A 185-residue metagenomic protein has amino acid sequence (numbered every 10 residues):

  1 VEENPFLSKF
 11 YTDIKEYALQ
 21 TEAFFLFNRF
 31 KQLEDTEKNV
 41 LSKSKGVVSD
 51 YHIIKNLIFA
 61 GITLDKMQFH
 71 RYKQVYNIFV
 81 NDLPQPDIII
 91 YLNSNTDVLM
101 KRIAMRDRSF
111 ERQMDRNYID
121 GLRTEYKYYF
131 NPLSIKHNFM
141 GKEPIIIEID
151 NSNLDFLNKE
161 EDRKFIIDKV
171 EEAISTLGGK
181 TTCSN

Functional and structural regions predicted by a protein language model:
V1-F27: Conserved substrate/cofactor phosphate-moiety recognition/catalytic segment in nucleotide-dependent phosphotransferases
E2-P5, I53-K55, S94-L99, N153-F156: Conserved nucleotide-binding/hydrolysis micro-motifs of P-loop NTPases
F6-F10, A60, K101-M105, E160-D162: Short aromatic-enriched loop/helix-cap "lid" or pocket-rim segments at secondary-structure transitions that line
Y17-P84: Glycine-rich phosphate-binding loop used to anchor ATP phosphates in small-molecule kinases, encompassing both
S44, D87, P144: Conserved catalytic motifs of the protein kinase core domain
V48, I89-Y91, I146-I149: Conserved beta-strand scaffold positions in the cores of enzyme catalytic domains, especially in NTP/NDP-utilizing
N56-K127: A glycine- and Lys/Arg-enriched "phosphate-lid" helix/loop adjacent to the NTP-binding pocket of small-molecule kinases
A104-R112, N117-N185: NTP-dependent small-molecule kinase module
